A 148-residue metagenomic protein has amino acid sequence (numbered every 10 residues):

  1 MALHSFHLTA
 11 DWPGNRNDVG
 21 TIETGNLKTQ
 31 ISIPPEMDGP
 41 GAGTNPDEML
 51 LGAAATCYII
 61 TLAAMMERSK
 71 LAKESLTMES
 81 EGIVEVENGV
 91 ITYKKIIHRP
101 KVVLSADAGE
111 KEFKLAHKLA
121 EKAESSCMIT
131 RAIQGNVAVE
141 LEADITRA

Functional and structural regions predicted by a protein language model:
M1-G52, A63-A148: Extended beta-strand/beta-hairpin segments
C57-Y58: Alpha-helical metal-binding/catalytic segments enriched in His/Glu/Asp
